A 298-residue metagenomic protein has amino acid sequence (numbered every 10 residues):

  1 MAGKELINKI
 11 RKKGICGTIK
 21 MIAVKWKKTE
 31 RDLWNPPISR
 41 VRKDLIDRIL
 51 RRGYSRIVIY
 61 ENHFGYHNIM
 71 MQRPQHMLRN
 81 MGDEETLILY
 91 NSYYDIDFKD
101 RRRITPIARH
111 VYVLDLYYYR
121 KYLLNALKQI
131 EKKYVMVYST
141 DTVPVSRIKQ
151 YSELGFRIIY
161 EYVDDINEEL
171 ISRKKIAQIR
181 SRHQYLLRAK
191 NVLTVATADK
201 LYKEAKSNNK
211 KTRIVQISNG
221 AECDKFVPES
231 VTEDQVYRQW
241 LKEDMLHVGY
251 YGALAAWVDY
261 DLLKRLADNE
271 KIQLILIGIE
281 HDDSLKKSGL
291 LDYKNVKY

Functional and structural regions predicted by a protein language model:
M1-S55: Membrane-proximal basic amphipathic "stem/tether" segments
L45-S55, K128-Q129, Y151, S230-H247: Nucleotide-sugar donor-binding and catalytic loop/hinge architecture of NDP-sugar-dependent glycosyltransferases
N62-Q75: A short, glycine/small-residue-rich beta-strand->loop->alpha-helix junction that serves as a flexible
M77, Y160, D165-I166, K174-T194: Membrane-proximal helix-turn-helix segments that form the acceptor-binding/catalytic region of lipid-linked
L114-D115, N125-V143, I159: Short N-terminal targeting/anchoring amphipathic segment
K200, I217-G220, E229: Carbohydrate-associated surface elements
Q239-V258, L263-K264, N269, L274-I275: Conserved donor-binding/catalytic core segment of Leloir-type glycosyltransferases
G278, L285-Y298: Nucleotide-activated donor-binding/catalytic signature segment of Leloir-type glycosyltransferases, i.e., the conserved
